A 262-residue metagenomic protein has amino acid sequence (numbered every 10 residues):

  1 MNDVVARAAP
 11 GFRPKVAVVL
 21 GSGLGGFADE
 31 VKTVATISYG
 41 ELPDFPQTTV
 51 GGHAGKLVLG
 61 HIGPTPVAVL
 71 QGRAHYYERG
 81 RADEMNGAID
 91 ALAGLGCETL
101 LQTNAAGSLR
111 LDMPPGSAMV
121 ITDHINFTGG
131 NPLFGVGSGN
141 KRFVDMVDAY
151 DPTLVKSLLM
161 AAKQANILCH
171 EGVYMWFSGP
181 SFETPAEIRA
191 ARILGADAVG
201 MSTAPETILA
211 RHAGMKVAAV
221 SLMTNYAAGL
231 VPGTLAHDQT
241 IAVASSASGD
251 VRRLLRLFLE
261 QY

Functional and structural regions predicted by a protein language model:
M1-M146: Metabolite-binding pocket within alpha/beta catalytic cores that recognizes anionic/polar moieties
V4-G11, T153, S157-I167, D250-Q261: Generic non-transmembrane alpha-helical segments
A93-G96, R192, R211: Non-catalytic positions within long, well-ordered alpha-helices that form the structural scaffold/packing of enzyme
E98-T99, D197, K216: Short acidic/polar active-site loop segments enriched in Thr and Asp
M160-D197: Active-site/ligand-binding-proximal alpha/beta "capping" segment
M201-Q239: Zn-dependent metallopeptidase/amidohydrolase metal-coordination segment
A228-Y262: His/Asp/Glu-rich mid-to-C-terminal helical/loop segments that flank catalytic regions of hydrolases
